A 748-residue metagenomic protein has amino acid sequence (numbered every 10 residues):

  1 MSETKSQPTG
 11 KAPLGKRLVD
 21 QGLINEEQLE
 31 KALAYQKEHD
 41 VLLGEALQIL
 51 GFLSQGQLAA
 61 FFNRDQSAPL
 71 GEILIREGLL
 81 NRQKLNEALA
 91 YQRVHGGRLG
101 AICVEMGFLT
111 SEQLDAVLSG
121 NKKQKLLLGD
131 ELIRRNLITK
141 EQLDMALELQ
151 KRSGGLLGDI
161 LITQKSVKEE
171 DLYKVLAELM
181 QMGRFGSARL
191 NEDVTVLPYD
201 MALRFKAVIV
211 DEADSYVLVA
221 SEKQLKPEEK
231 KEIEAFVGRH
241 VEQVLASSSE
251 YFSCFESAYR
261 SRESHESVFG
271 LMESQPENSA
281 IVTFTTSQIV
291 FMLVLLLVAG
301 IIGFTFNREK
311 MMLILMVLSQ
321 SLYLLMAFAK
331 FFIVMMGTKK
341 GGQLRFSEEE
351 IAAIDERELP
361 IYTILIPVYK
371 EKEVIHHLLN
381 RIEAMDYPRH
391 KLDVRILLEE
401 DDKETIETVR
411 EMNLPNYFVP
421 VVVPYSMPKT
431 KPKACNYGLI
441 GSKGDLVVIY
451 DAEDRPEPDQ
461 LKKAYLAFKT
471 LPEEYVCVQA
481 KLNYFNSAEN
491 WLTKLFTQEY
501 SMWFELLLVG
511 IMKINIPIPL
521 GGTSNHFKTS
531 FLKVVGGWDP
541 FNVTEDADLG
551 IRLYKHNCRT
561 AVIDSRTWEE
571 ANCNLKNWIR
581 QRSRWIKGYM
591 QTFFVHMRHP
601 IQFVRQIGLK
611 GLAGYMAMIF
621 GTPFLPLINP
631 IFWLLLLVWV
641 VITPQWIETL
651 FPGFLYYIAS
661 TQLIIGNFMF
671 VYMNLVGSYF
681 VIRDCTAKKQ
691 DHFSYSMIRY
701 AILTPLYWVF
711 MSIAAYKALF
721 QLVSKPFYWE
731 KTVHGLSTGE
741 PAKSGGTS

Functional and structural regions predicted by a protein language model:
M1-V241, L245, S249-S253: Non-catalytic accessory regions
G300-K340, L344, A352-I354, A617-V723: Membrane-embedded multi-pass helical conduit in multi-pass membrane proteins, especially envelope-biosynthetic
A327-I364, V368-K391: N-terminal signal-anchor transmembrane helix
P360-T363, D393, K533, D548: Cell-envelope/extracellular polymer assembly enzymes that use nucleotide-activated donors
E383-S426: Acidic donor-binding segment of Leloir-type glycosyltransferases
E411-L446, P458-V543, L575, S583-F594: Long helical/loop segments within the catalytic core of UDP-sugar-dependent glycosyltransferases, especially the large
D451-R455, W538-F541, L553: The conserved acidic donor/metal-binding loop of glycosyltransferases
G550-W568: Catalytic donor-sugar/metal-binding loop of nucleotide-sugar-dependent glycosyltransferases
